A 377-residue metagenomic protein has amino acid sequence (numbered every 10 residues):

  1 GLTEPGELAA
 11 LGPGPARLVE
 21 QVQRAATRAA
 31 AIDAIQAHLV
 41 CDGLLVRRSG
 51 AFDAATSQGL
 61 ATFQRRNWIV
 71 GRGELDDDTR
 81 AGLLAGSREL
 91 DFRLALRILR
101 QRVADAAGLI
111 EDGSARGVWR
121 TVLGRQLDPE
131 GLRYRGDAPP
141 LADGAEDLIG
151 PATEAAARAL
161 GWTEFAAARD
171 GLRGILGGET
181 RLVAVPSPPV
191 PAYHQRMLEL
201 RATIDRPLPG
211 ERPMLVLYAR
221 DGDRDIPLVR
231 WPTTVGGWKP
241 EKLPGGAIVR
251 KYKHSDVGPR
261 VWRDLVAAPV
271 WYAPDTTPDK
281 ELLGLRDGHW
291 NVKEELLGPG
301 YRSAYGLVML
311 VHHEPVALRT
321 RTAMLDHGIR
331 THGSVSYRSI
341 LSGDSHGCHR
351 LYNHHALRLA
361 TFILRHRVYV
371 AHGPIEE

Functional and structural regions predicted by a protein language model:
G1-E377: N-terminal pre-domains immediately preceding structured catalytic cores
